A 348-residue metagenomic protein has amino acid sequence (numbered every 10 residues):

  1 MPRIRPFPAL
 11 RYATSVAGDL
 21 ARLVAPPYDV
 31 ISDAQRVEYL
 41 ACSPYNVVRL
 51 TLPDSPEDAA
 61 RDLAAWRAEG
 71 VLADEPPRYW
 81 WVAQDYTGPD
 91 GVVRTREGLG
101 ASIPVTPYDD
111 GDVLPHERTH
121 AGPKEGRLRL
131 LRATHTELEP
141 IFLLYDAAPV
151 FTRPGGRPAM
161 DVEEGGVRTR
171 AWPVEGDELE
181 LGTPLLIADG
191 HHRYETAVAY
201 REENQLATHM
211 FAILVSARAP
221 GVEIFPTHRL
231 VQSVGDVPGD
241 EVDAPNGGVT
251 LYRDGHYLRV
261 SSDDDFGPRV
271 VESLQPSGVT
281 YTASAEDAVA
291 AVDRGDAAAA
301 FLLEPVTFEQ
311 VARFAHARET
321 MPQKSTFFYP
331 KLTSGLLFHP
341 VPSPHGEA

Functional and structural regions predicted by a protein language model:
M1-A348: Surface-exposed, charge/polar-rich loops and edge strands
